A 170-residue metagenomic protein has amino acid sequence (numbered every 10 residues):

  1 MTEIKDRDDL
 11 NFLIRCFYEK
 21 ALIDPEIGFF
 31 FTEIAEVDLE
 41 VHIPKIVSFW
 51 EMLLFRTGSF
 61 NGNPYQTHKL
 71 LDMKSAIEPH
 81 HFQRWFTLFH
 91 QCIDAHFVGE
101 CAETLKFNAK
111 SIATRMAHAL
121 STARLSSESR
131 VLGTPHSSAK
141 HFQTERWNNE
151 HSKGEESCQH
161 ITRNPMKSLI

Functional and structural regions predicted by a protein language model:
M1-I170: Core of compact, soluble alpha-helical bundle domains
